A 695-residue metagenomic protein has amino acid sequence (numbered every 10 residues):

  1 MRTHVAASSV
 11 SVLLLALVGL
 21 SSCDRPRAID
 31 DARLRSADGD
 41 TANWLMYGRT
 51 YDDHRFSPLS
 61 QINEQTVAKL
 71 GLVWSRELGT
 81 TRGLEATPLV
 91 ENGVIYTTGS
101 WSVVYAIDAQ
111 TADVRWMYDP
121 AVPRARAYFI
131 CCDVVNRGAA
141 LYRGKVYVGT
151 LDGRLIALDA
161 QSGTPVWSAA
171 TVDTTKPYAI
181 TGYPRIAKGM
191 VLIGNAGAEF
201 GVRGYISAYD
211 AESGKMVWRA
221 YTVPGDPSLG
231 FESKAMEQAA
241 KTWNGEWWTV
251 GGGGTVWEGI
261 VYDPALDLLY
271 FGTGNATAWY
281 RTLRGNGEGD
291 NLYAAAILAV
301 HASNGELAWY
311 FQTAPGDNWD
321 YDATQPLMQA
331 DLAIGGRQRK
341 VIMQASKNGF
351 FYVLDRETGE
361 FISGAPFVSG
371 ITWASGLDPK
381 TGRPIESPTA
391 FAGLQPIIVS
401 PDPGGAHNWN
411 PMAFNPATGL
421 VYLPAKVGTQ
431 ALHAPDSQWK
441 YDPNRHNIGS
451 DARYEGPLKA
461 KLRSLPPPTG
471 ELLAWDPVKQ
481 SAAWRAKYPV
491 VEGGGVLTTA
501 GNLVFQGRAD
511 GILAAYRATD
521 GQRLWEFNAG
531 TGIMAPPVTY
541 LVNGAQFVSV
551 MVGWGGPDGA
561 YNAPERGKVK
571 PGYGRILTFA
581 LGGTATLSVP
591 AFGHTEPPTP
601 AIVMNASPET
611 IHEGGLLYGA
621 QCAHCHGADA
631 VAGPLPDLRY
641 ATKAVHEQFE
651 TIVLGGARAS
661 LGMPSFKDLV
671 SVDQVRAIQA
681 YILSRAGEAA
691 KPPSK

Functional and structural regions predicted by a protein language model:
R25-L72, P227-M236, R383-P388, A460-L462 (+2 more regions): Blade/loop signatures of beta-propeller domains
D31-A32, F592-L617, A689-K695: Electrostatic cytochrome c docking/interface patches
W44-G48, G83-V103, Y128-R154, A179-R203 (+9 more regions): Repeat-blade elements of multi-bladed beta-propeller folds
R76-T87, M117-A140, S168-Y183, Y221-G259 (+9 more regions): Extracytoplasmic beta-rich repeat domains
D108-T111, A121, D159-S162, A211-S213 (+5 more regions): Short loop/turn segments that connect beta-strands within beta-propeller blades
G149, K667-K695: C-terminal capping alpha-helices of c-type cytochrome domains
S588-T610, A623-A641: His/Cys-centered metal/cofactor-coordination and adjacent catalytic loops
G615, G627-F666: Gly/Gly-Pro-rich "capping" loops immediately C-terminal to redox-active cysteine motifs in periplasmic/lumenal
